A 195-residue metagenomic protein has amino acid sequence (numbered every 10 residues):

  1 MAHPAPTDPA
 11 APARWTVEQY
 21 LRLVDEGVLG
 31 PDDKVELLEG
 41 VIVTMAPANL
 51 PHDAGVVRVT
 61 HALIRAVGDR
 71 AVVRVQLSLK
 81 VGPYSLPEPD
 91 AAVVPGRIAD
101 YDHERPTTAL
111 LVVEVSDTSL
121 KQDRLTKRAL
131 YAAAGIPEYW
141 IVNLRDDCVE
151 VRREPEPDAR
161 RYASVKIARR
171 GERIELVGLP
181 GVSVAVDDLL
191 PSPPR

Functional and structural regions predicted by a protein language model:
M1-R195: Gly/Pro/Ser/Thr-rich low-complexity, intrinsically disordered segments predominantly at protein N-termini
